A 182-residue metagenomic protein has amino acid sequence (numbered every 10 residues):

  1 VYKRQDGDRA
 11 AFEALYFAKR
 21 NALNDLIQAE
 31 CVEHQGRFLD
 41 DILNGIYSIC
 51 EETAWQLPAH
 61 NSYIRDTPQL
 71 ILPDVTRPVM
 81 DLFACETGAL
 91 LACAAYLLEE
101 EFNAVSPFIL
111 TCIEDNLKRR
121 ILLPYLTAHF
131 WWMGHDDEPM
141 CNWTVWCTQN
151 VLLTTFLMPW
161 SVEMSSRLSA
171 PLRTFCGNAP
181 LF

Functional and structural regions predicted by a protein language model:
V1-Y2: Short, small-residue-biased leader/transition segments that mark boundaries at the very start of proteins
G7-D8, N24: Intrinsically disordered, low-complexity acidic/Q/S/K-rich activation/interaction tracts characteristic
Y16-A18, N142: Short helix-capping and inter-helix turn/linker motifs at the boundaries of alpha-helical repeat units
A18-V32, N44-S48, C85-Y96: Non-membrane alpha-helical segments in proteins
V32, G36-D40, W55-A59, Y96-N103 (+1 more regions): Short, solvent-exposed secondary-structure capping/transition elements
G36-T76, F182: Helix-terminus loop motifs that line ligand-binding clefts
I71-F182: Active-site lining segments of carbohydrate-active enzymes
